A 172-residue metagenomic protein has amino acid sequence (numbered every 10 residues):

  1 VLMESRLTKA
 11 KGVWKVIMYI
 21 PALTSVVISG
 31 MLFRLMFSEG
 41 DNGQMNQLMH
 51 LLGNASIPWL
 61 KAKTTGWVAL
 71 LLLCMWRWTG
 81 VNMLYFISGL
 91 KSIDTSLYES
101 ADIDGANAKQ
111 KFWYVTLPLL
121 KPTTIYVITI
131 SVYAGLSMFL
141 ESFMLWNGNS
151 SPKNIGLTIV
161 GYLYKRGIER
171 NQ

Functional and structural regions predicted by a protein language model:
V1-Q172: A structural signal for multi-pass alpha-helical bundles of membrane permease subunits that mediate small-molecule
